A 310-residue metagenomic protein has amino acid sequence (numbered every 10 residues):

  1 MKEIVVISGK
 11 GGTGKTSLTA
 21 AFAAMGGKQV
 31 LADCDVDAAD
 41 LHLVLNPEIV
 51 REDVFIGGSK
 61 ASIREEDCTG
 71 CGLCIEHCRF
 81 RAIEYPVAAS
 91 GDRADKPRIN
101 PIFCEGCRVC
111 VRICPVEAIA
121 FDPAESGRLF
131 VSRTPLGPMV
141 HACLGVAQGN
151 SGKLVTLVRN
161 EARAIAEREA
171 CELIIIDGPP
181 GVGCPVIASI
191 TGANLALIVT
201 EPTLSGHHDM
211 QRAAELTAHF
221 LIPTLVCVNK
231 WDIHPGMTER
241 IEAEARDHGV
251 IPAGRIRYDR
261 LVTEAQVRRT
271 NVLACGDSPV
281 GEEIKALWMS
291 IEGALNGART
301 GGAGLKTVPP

Functional and structural regions predicted by a protein language model:
M1-G26: Walker A (P-loop) phosphate-binding motif
Q29-H42, D122-R128: Short beta-strand-centered segment that lines the nucleotide-binding/catalytic pocket of NTP-utilizing
A39-G58, V131-R133: P-loop NTPase switch/communication element
L73-I99, V109-E125: Iron-sulfur cluster-binding cysteine motifs and their immediate structural context in ferredoxin-like electron-transfer
S90-G91, V116, D122-R128, K153 (+2 more regions): Conserved catalytic-core segment of NTP-binding enzymes
C143-G152, L204: Flexible beta-alpha connector loops of hexameric P-loop NTPases
L216-P310: C-terminal lobe/tail of nucleotide-utilizing enzymes
